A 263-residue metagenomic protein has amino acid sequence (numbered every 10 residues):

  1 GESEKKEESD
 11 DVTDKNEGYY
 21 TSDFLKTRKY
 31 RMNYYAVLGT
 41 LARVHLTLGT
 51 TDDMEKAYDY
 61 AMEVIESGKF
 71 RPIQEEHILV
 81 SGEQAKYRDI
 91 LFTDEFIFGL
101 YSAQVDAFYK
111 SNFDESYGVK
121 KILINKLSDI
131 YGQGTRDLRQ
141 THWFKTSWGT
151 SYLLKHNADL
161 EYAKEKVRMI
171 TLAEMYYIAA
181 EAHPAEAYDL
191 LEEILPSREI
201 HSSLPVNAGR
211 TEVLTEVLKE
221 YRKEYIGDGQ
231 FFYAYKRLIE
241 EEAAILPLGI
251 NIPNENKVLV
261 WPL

Functional and structural regions predicted by a protein language model:
G1-D114, I122, S128-L263: Acidic/polar-rich alpha-helix caps and helix-coil junctions
